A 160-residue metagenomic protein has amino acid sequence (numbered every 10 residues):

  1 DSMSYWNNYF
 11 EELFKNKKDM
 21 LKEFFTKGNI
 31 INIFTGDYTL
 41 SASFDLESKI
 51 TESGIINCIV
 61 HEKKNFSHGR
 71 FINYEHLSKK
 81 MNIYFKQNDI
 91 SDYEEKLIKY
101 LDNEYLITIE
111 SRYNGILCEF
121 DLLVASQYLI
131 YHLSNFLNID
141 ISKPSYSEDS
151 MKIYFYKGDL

Functional and structural regions predicted by a protein language model:
D1, Y5-L160: A SIS-like phosphosugar-recognition module
